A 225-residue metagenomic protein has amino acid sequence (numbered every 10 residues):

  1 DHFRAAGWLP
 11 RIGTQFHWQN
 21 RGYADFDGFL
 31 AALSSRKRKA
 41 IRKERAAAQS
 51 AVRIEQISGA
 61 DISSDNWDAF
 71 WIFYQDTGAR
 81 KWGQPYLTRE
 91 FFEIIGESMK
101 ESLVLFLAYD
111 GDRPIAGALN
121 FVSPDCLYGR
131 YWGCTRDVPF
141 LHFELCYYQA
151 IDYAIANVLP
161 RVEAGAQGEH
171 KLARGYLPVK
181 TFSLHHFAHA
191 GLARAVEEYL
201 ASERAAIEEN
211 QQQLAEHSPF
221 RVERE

Functional and structural regions predicted by a protein language model:
D1-F140, H185-H186, E198-A201, S218-E225: A conserved beta-strand-loop-helix scaffold within acyl/acetyltransferase catalytic domains
D1-R11, A166-T181: Conserved active-site alpha-helix within GNAT-family acetyltransferase domains
D112, G129, A150, A154 (+2 more regions): Hydrophobic, well-ordered secondary-structure elements that form the walls of internal hydrophobic environments
Y131, G165-A166: Glycine-rich, histidine-containing beta strand-loop boundary motifs that form or position
D137-A154, E163: Conserved acetyl-CoA-binding loop-helix of GNAT-fold acetyltransferases
G175-S202: A contiguous, mid-protein "functional segment" used to position or interact with cofactors/ions or partner subunits
A206-P219: Intrinsic disorder at enzyme termini
